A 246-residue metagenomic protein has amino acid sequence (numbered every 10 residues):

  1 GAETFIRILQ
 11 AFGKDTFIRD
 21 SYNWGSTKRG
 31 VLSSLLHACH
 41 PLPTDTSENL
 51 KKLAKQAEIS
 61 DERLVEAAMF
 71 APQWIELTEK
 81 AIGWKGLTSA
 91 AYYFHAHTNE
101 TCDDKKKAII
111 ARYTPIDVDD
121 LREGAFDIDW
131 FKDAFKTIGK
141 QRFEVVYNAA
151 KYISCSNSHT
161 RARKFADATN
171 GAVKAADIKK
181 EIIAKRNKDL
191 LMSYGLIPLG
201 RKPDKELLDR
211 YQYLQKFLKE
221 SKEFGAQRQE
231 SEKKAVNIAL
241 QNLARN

Functional and structural regions predicted by a protein language model:
G1-D103: Non-catalytic protein-protein interaction scaffold segments in large eukaryotic complex-forming proteins
T4, G13, K174-A175, N246: General structural signal for secondary-structure boundaries
I18, I183-N246: Extended alpha-helical scaffolding segments
A57-E58, E62-K202, E206: Extended, well-ordered protein cores
